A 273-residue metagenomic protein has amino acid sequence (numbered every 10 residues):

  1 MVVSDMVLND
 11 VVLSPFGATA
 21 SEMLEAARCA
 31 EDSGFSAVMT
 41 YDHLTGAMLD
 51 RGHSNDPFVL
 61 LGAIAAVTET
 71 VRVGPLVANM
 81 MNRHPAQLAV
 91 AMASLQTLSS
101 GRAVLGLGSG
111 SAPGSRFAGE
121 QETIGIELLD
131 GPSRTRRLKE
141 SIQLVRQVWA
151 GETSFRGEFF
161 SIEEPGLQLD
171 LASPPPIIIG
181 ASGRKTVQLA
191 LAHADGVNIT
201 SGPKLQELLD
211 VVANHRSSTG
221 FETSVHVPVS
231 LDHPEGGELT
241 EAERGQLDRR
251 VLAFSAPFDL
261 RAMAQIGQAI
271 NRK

Functional and structural regions predicted by a protein language model:
M1-K273: Active-site-adjacent structural elements that line small-molecule/cofactor binding pockets in enzymes
